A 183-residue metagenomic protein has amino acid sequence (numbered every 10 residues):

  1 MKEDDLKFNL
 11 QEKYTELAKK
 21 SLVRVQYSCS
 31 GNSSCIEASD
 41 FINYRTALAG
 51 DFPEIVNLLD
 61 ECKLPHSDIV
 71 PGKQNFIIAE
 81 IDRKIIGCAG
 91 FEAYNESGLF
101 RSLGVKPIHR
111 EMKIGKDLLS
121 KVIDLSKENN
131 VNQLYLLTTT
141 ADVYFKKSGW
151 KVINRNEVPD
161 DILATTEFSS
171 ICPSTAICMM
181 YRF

Functional and structural regions predicted by a protein language model:
M1-F41: N-terminal auxiliary segments of SAM/dcSAM-dependent transferases
R24-G31, E61-N75: A short, aromatic/hydrophobic, helix- or strand-capping loop or linear motif that either lines the entrance/gate
I42-D68, A176-C178, R182: Short amphipathic alpha-helix that is part of the acyltransferase structural core
Q74-F76, P173-M179: Short hydrophobic/aromatic beta-strand or adjacent loop that forms the aromatic wall/cage of a ligand/substrate-binding
I78, K84-E92, S97-G104: Conserved beta-strand in the GNAT
L103-R110, T140: A short, internal acetyl-CoA/4′-phosphopantetheine-binding micro-motif in the GNAT/acyltransferase core
E111-S126, L136: Conserved acetyl-CoA-binding loop-helix of GNAT-fold acetyltransferases
T139-V158, I162-S169: Conserved active-site alpha-helix within GNAT-family acetyltransferase domains
